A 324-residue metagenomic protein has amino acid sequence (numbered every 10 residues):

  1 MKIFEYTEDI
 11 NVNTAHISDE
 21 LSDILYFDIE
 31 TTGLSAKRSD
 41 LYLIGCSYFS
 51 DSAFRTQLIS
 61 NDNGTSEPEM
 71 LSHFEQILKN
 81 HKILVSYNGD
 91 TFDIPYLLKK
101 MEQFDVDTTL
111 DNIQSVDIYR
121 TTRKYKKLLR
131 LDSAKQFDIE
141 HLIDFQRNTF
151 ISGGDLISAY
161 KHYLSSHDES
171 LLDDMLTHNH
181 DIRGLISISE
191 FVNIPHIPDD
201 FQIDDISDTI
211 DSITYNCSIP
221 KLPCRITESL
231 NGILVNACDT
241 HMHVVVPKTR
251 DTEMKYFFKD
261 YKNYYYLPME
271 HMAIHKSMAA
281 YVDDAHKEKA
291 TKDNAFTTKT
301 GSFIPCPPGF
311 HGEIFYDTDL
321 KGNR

Functional and structural regions predicted by a protein language model:
M1-S39, F49-R324: DEDD superfamily 3′-5′ metal-dependent exonuclease/proofreading module
I44-C46: Short beta-strand scaffold segments in enzyme catalytic cores
